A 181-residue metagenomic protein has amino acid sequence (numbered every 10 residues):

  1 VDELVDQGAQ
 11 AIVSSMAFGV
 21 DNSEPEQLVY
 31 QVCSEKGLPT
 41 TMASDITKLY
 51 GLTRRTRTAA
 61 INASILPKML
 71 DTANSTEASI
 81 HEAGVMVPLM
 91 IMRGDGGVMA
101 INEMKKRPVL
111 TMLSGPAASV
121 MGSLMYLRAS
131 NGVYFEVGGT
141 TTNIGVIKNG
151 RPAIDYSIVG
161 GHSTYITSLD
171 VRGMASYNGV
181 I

Functional and structural regions predicted by a protein language model:
V1-I181: N-terminally biased helix-coil "hinge/interface" segments that flank
